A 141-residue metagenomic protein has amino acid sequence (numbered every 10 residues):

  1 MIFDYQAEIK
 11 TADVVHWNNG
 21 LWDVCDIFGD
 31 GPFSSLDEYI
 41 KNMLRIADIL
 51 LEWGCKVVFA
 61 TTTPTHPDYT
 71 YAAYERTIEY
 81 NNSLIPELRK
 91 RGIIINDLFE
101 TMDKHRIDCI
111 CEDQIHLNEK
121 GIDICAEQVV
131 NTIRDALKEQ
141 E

Functional and structural regions predicted by a protein language model:
I2-E141: Alpha-helical cap/lid subdomain in secreted, periplasmic, or secretory-pathway luminal O-acyl-processing enzymes
